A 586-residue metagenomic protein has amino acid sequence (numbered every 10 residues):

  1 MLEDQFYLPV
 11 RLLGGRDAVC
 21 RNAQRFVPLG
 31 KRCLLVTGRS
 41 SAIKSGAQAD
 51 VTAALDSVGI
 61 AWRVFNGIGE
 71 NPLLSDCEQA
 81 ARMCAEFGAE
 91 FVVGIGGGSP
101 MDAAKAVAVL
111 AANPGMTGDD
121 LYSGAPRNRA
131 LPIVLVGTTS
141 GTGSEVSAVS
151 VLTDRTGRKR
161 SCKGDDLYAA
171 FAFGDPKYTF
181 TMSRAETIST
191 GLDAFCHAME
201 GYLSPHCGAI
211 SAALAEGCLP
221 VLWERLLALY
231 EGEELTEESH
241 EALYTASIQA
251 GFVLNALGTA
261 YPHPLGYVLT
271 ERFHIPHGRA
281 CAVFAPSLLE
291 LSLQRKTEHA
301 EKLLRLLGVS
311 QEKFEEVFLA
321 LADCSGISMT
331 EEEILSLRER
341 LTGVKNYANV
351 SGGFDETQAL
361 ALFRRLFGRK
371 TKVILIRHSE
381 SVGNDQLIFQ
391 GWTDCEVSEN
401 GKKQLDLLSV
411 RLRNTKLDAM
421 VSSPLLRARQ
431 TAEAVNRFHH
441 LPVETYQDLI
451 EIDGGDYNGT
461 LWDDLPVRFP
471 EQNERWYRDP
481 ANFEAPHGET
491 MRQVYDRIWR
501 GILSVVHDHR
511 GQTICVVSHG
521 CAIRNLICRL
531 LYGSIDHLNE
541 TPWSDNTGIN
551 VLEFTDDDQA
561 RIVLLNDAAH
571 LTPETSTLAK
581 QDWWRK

Functional and structural regions predicted by a protein language model:
M1-F91: ATP/NTP phosphate-donor binding region
R63-E70, P424, L441-Y457, P542-W543: A short, structured active-site edge motif that brings together acidic residues
S75-K177: Glycine/threonine-rich beta-strand-loop-alpha-helix active-site module that forms ligand/phosphate-binding
V149-L257: Carboxylate- and glycine-rich phosphate/diphosphate-binding segment that chelates Mg2+/Mn2+
D166, A300-R369: C-terminal charged capping/lid subdomain of soluble metabolic enzymes
T371-L441, T445: Active-site-proximal alpha-helix that buttresses catalytic centers in soluble enzyme cores
R437-W499, R561-N566, E574, W584-K586: Phosphate-handling substructures
S534-D558: Domain-level recognition of soluble alpha/beta enzyme cores, biased toward histidine phosphatases/phosphomutases
